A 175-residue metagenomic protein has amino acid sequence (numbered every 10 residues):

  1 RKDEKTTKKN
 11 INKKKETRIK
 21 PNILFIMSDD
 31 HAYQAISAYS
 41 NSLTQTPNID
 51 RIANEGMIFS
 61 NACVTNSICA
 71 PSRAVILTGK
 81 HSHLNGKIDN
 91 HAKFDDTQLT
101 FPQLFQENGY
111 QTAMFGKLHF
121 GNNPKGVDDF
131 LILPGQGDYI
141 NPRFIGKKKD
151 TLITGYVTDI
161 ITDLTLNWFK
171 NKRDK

Functional and structural regions predicted by a protein language model:
R1-K175: Formylglycine-dependent sulfatase
